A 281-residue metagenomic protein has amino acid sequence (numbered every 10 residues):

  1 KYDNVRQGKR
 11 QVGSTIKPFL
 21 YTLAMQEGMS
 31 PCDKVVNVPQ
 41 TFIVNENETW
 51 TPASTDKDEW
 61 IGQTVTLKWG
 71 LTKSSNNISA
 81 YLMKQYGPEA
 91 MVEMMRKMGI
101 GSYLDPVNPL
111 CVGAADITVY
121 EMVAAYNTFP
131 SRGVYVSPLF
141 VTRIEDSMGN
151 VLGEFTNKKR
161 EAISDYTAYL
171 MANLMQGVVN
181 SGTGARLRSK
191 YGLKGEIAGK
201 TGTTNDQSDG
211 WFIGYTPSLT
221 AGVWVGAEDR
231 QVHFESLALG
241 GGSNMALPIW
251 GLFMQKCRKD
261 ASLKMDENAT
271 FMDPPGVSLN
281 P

Functional and structural regions predicted by a protein language model:
K1-V5, I16, T118-N280: A penicillin-recognizing enzyme superfamily signal
Y2-R10, A53-D58, T66-K68, N77-M83 (+4 more regions): Second-shell loop/turn segments in exported
R10-N37, G70, A125-F129, M171 (+1 more regions): Active-site SXXK
A24, M83, M95, F129 (+1 more regions): Hydrophobic alpha-helix position signal
M29-M91, Y135, S147-G177: Conserved catalytic neighborhood of penicillin-recognizing serine enzymes
S30, E89, G101-S102, K194 (+1 more regions): Short coil/loop linkers at secondary-structure junctions
D33-V36, W69, Y81-L82, M94 (+6 more regions): Structural recognition of the beta-strand scaffold that forms the well-ordered cores of secreted hydrolase catalytic
T49-D56, G87-A124, F140: Mid-domain, small-residue-enriched loop/turn segments at the edges of structured enzyme/sensor domains
